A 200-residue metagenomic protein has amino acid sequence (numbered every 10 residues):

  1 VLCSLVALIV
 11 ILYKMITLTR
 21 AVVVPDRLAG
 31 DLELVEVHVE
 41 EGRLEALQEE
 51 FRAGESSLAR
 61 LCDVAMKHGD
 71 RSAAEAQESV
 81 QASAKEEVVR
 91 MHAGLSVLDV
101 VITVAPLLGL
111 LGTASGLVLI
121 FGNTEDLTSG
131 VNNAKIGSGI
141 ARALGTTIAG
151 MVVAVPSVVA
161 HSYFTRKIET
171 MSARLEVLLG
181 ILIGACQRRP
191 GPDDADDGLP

Functional and structural regions predicted by a protein language model:
V1, A134-H161, T165: Pore-lining and gate-forming transmembrane alpha-helices of multi-pass membrane transport proteins
V1-R20, I148, V152: Hydrophobic alpha-helical transmembrane segments
L2, V6-V10, L111-A114, V118 (+2 more regions): Alpha-helical transmembrane segments
A7-L8, L47, C62, G109 (+2 more regions): Residue-level signature of catalytic and energy-coupling elements of molecular machines, predominantly ATP/GTP-dependent
V23-L111, S115-L127, V131, V159-P200: Predominantly long cytosolic amphipathic alpha-helical stalk/bundle segments
